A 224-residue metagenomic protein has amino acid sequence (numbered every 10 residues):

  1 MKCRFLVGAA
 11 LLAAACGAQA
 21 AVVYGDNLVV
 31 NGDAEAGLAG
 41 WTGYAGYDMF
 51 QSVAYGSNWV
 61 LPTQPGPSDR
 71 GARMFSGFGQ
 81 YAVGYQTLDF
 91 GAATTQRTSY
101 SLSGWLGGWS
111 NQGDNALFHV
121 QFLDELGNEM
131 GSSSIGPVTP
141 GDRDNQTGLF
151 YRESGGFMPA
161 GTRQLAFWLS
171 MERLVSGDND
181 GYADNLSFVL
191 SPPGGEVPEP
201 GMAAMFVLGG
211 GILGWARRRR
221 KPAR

Functional and structural regions predicted by a protein language model:
M1-L6: Bacterial N-terminal signal peptides that target proteins for export
A15-G17: N-terminal signal peptide c-region/cleavage motif recognized by signal peptidases
A21-N111, L117-D124, N128-P193: Aromatic (Trp/Tyr/Phe) and Gly/Pro-enriched flexible surface segments
P198-R217: A short, hydrophobic C-terminal helix/tail in secreted or cell-surface proteins
R220-R224: Short, charged juxtamembrane terminal tails flanking transmembrane helices
